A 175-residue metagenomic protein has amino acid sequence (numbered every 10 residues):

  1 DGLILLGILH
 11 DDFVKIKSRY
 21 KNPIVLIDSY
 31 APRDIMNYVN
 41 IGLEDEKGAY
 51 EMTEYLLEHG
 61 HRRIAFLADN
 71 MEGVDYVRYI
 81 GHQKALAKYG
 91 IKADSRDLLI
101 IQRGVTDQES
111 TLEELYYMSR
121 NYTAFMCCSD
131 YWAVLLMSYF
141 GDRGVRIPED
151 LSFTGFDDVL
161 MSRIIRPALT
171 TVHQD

Functional and structural regions predicted by a protein language model:
G2-I4, F13-D175: Bacterial carbohydrate/catabolite-sensing allosteric modules
H10: N-terminal extracellular ligand-recognition/capping segment immediately after the signal peptide
